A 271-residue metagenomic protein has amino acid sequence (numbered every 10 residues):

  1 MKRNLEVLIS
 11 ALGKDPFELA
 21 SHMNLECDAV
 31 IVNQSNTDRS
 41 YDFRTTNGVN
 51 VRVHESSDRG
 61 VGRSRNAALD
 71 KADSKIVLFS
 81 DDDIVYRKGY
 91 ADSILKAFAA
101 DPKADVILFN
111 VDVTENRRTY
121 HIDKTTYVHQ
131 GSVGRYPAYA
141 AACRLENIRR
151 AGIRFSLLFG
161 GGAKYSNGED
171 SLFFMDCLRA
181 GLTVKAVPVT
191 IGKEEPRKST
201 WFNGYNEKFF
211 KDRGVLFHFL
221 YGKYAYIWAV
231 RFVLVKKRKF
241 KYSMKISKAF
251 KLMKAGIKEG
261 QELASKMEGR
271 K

Functional and structural regions predicted by a protein language model:
M1-V30: N-proximal low-complexity "stem/linker" segments adjacent to membrane-targeting elements
E55-A72: Glycine-rich, basic loop-to-helix element that forms the pyrophosphate-binding segment of sugar-nucleotide handling
D73-S74, P137-L157: Conserved nucleotide-sugar donor-binding and metal-coordinating catalytic region shared by glycosyltransferases
V77: Short aromatic/hydrophobic "clamp" motif used to bind/position activated sugar donors
V85-H121: Conserved donor NDP-sugar-binding/catalytic core segment of glycosyltransferases
F155-L157, G181-K193, Y205-N206: Catalytic beta-strand/loop signature of glycosyltransferases that borders the donor
G160-L172: Acidic donor-binding loop at a coil-to-helix junction in glycosyltransferase catalytic cores that engages
G204-K271: Non-catalytic, C-terminal membrane-associated alpha-helical segments of glycosyltransferases
